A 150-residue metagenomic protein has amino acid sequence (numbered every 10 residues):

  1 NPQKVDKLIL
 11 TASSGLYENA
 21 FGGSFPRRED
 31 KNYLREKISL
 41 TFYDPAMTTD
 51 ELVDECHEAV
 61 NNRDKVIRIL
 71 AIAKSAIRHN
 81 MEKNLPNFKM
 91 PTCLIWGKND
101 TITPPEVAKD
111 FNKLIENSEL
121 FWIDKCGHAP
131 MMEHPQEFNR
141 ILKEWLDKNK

Functional and structural regions predicted by a protein language model:
P2-Q3, K89-M90, E116-N117: Active-site acidic short loop of glycosyltransferases
Q3-R35: Flexible "cap/lid" loop of the alpha/beta hydrolase fold
V5, T103, P130: Hydrophobic/aromatic residue at the end of a short beta strand that borders the catalytic acidic motif
R28-M90: Conserved alpha/beta-hydrolase catalytic His-Asp/Glu region
D64, T103-E106, E133: Residue-level signal for the nucleotide or nucleotide-sugar donor/cofactor binding architecture
F88, L94-W96, D100: Short beta-strand/loop motif that positions the catalytic acidic residue of the alpha/beta-hydrolase fold
M90, P104-K113: Short alpha-helix in the alpha/beta-hydrolase fold that links the catalytic acid
S118-K150: Catalytic active-site module of serine/aspartate enzymes centered on a nucleophile-bearing elbow/loop
